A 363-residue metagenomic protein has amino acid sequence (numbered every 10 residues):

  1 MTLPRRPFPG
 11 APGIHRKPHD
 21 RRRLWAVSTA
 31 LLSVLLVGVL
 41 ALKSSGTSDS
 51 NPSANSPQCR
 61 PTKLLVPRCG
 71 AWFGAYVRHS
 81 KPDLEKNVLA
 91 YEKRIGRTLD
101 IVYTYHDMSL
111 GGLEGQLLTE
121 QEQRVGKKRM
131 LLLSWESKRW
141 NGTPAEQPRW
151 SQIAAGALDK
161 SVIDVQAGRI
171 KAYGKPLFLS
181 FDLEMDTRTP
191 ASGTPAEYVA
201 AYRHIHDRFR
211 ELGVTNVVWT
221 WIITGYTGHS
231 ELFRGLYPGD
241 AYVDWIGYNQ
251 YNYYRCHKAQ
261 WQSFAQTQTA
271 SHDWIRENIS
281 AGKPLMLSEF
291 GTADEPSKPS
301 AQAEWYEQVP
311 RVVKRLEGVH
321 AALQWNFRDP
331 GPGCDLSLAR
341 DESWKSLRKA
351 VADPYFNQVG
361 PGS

Functional and structural regions predicted by a protein language model:
V37-C59: C-terminal region of N-terminal signal peptides and the immediate post-cleavage residues of exported proteins
S56, T62-H79, L177, P284-S363: Substrate-binding cleft of secreted/luminal carbohydrate-active enzymes
C59, L64-L158, T292, Q324: N-terminal substrate-binding region of glycoside hydrolase catalytic domains
Y76-V77, D182, H206-E231, G282-E295 (+1 more regions): Aromatic-lined carbohydrate-recognition surfaces of secreted/lumenal glycan-active proteins
L89-R97, G115-L133, V165-G174, G235-A241 (+2 more regions): Acidic (Asp/Glu)-rich catalytic clusters
L99-D107, L133, F233-S263, W325: Aromatic- and acid-rich polysaccharide-binding/catalytic face of secreted or lumenal carbohydrate-active enzymes
G111-W221: Substrate-binding cleft of extracellular glycoside hydrolase catalytic domains
L117-E136, Y251-A293: Glycoside hydrolase catalytic-domain groove-lining segments
